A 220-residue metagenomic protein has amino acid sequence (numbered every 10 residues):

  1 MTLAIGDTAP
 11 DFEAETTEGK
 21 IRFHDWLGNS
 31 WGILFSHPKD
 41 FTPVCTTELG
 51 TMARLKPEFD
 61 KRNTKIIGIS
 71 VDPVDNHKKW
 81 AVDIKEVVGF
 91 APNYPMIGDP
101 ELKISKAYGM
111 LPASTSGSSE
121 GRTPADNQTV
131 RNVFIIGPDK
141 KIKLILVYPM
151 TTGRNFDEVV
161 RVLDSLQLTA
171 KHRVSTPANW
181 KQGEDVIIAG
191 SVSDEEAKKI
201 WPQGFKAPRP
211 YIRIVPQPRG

Functional and structural regions predicted by a protein language model:
M1-G220: Chalcogenol-based redox active-site neighborhoods
